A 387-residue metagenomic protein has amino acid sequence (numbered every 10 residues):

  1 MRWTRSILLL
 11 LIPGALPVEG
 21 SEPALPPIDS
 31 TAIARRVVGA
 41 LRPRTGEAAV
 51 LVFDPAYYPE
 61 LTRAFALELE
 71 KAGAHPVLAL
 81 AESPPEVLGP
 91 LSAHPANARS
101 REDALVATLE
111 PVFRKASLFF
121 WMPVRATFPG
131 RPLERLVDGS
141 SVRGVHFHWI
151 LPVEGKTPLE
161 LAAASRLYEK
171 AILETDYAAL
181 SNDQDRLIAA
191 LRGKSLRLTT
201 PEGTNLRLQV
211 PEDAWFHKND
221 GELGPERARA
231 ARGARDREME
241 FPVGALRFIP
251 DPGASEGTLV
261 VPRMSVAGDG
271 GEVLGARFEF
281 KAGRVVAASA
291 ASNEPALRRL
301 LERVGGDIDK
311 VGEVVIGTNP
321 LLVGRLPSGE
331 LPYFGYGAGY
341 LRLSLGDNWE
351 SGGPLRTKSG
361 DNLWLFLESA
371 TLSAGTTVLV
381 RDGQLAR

Functional and structural regions predicted by a protein language model:
R2-L9: Sec-dependent signal peptide recognition, specifically the positively charged N-region followed immediately by
S6, L16-V18: Cleavable N-terminal signal peptides
L11, V18-E256, R387: Active-site bordering "gate/hinge" segments that shape substrate access to catalytic or cofactor-binding pockets
A56-Y57, R125-A126, G203, D213 (+7 more regions): Short, glycine-/Ser/Thr-/acidic-enriched flexible segments
P252-E302: Long, well-ordered mid-to-C-terminal structural blocks that present hydrophobic/aromatic surfaces
G253, D269-E272, E279, G305-D309 (+2 more regions): A structural signal for short secondary-structure junctions
A287-P354: Dual-mode signal for accessory low-complexity, basic/Gly-rich regions
R342-R387: Intrinsically disordered terminal and processing segments
